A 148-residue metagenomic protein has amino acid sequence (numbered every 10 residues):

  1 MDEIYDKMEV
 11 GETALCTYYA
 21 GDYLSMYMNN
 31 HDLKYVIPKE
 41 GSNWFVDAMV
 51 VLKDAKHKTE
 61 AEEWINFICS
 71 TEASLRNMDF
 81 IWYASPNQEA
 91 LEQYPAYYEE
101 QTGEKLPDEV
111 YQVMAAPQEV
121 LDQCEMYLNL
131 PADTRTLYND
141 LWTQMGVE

Functional and structural regions predicted by a protein language model:
M1-P38: Ligand-binding pocket segment of bilobal, Venus flytrap-like solute-binding proteins
D2, V10, A55-T59, L128-T136: Soluble non-cytosolic domains of exported or imported proteins
Y5, E9, T17, E62-C69 (+3 more regions): Non-transmembrane alpha-helical segments in soluble domains of secreted/periplasmic/extracellular proteins
E12, Y27-N30, I68-E72, I81 (+1 more regions): Sec/Tat-exported extracytoplasmic proteins
A20-L24, E40-N43, K56, E72 (+1 more regions): Solvent-exposed loop/turn segments at secondary-structure junctions within structured extracellular/periplasmic domains
N30-K53: Periplasmic-binding protein-like
L52-E119: Mature extracytoplasmic/periplasmic domains
M114-E148: Conserved C-terminal helix/tail region of periplasmic/extracytoplasmic solute-binding proteins
